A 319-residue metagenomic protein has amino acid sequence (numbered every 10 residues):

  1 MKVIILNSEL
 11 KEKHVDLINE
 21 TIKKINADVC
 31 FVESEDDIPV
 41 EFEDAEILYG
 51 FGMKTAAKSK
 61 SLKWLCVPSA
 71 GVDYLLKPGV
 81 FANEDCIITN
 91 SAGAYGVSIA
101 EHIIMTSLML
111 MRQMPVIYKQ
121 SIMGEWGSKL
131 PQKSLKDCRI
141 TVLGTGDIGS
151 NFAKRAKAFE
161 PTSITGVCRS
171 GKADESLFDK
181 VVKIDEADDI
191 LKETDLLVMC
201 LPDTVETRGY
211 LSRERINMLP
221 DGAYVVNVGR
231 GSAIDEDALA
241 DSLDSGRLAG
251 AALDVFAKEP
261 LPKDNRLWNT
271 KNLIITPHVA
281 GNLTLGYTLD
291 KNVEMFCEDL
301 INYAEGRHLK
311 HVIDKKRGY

Functional and structural regions predicted by a protein language model:
M1-A45: N-terminal glycine-/charge-rich "phosphate-binding" loop or analogous flexible N-terminal tail
I38-F42, T55-S61, L75-N83, G171-D179 (+1 more regions): Short loop/helix-cap segments at secondary-structure boundaries that form the rim of catalytic
D44-Y118: Phosphate/diphosphate ligand-binding glycine-rich loop within oxidoreductases
T89-H102, V116, E259-Y319: C-terminal helix-to-coil terminal segments
T106-P131, Y287, N292, N302: A charged, well-structured terminal subsegment
Y118-N151: Glycine-rich NAD(P)-binding loop of Rossmann-like domains
F159-L177: NAD(P)-binding Rossmann-fold cofactor-contacting core
G171-R266: Rossmann-like adenosine-cofactor binding region
